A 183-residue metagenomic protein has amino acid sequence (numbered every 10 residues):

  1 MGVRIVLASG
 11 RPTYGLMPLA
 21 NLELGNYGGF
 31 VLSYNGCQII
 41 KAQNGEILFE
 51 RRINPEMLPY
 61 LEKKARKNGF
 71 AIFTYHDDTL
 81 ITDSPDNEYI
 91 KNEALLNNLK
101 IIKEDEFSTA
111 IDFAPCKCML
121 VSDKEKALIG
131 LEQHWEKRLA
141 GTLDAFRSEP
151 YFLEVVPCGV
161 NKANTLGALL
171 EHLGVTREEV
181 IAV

Functional and structural regions predicted by a protein language model:
M1-Y89: Active-site phosphate-binding/coordination module
K64, N68-A71, Y75-V183: Conserved acidic, metal-coordinating active-site core of Asp-based, Mg2+-dependent phosphoryl-transfer enzymes
